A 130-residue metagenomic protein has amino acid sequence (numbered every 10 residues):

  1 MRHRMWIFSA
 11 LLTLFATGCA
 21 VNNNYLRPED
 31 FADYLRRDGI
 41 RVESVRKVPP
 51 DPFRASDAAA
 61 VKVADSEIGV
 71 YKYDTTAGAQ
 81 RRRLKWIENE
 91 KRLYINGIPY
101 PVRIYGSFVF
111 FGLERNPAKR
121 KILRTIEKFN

Functional and structural regions predicted by a protein language model:
M1-I7: Bacterial N-terminal signal peptides that target proteins for export
T17-G18: C-terminal motif of bacterial Sec signal peptides marking the signal peptidase cleavage site
R27-F31, G78-R82, A118-T125: Stable alpha-helical elements in mature extracytoplasmic
D30-K62: N-terminal secretory signal peptides
L35-V42, A77, E90, I126-N130: Sec/Tat-exported extracytoplasmic proteins
P52-F53, Q80-P101: An anionic, turn-rich surface loop/hairpin at beta-sheet edges that serves as a generic interaction/coordination patch
V63-R81: A short acidic-to-branched-hydrophobic micro-motif
K91-N130: A short, solvent-exposed beta-edge/loop patch
